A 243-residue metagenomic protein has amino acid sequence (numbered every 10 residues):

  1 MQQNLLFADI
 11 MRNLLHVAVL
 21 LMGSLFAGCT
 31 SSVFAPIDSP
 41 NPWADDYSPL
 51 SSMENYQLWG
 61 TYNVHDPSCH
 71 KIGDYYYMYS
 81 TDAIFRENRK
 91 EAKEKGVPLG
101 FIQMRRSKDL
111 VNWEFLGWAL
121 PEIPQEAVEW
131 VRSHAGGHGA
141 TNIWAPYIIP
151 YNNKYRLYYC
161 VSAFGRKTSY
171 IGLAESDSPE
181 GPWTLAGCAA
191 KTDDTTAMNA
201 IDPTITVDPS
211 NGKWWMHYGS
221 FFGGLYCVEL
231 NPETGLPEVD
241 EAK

Functional and structural regions predicted by a protein language model:
N4-A18: Bacterial N-terminal signal peptides that target proteins for export
L5, S24, S31-S32: Short non-domain terminal segments
H16-G28: Bacterial N-terminal signal peptides
C29-K243: Carbohydrate-active catalytic/glycan-binding domains of CAZyme proteins, especially the secreted or lumenal ectodomains
